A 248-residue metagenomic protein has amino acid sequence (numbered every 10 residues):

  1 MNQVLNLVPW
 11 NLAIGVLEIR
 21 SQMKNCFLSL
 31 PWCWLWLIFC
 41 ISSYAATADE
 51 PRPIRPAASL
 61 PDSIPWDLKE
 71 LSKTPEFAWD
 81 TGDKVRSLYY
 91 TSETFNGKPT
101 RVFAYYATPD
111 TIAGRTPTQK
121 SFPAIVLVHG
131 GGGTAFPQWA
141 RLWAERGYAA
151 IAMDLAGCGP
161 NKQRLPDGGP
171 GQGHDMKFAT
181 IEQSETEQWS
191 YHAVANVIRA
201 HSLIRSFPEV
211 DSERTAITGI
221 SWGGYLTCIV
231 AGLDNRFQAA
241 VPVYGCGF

Functional and structural regions predicted by a protein language model:
Q3-L7, L12, L17, L28: Short hydrophobic targeting helices and cationic amphipathic motifs that mediate membrane/organellar targeting
P31-S42: Bacterial N-terminal signal peptides
A45-A48: Boundary at the C-terminal end of the N-terminal hydrophobic targeting segment
D67-Q119: N-terminal cap/lid segment of alpha/beta-hydrolase-fold proteins
P117-G130: Short beta-strand element of the alpha/beta-hydrolase
S121-A124, R146-A149, S212-E213, N235-A239: Loop/turn elements at helix/coil->beta-strand transitions in domains of secreted/extracellular proteins
A135-A195, C246-F248: Cap/lid segment of the alpha/beta-hydrolase catalytic domain
I198-F248: Primarily recognizes the serine-hydrolase "nucleophile elbow" in alpha/beta-hydrolase and SGNH/GDSL folds
